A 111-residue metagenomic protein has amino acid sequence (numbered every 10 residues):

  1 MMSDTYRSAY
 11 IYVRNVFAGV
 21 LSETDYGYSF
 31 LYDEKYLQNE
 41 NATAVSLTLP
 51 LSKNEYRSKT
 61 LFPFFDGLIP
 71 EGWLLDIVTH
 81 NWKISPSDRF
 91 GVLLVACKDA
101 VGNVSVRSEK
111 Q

Functional and structural regions predicted by a protein language model:
M1-Q111: Phosphate/dinucleotide-binding and metal-coordinating scaffold of catalytic cores in nucleotide-dependent enzymes
